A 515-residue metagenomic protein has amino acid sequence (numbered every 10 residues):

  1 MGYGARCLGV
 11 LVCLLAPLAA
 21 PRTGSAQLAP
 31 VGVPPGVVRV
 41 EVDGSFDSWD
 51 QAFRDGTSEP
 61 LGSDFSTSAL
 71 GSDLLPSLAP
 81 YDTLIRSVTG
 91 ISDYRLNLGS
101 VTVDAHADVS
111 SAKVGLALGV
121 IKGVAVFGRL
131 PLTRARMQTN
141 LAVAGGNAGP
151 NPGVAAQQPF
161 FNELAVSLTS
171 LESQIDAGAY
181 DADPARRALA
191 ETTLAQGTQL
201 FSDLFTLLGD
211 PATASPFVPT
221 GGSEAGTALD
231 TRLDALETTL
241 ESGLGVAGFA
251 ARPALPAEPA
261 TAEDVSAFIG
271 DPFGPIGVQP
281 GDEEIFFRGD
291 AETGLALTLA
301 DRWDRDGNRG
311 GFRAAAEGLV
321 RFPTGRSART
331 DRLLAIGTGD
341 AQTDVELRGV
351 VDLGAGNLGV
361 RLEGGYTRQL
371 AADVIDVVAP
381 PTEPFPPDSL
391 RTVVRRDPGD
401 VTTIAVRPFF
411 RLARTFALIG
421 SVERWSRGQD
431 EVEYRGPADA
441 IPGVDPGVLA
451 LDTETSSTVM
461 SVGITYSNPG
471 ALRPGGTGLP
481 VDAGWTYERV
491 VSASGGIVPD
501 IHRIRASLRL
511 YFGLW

Functional and structural regions predicted by a protein language model:
A20-L98, W303-F312, A471-T477, W515: Outer-membrane beta-barrel biogenesis signature
G24-V38, L118-G123, A135-T139, A300-A314 (+6 more regions): Short loop/turn motifs that connect adjacent beta-strands in outer-membrane beta-barrel proteins
G44-D50, L130-R136, L299, V320-R326 (+6 more regions): Transmembrane beta-strands of outer-membrane beta-barrel pores
F53-N97, Q158-P280: Flexible glycine-rich, low-complexity coil/linker segments exposed to the extracellular/periplasmic environment
D55-T67, P184-R187, S202-G209, E241 (+2 more regions): Outer membrane beta-barrel transmembrane domains
V88-N97, F268-G277, T324-T343, P380-S389 (+2 more regions): Flexible, solvent-exposed coil segments and beta strand-coil junctions, predominantly the extracellular/periplasmic
D108-V114, A156, F286-T293, F312 (+4 more regions): Residues that define the transmembrane beta-barrel architecture of outer-membrane proteins
A112-V120, G128, T293-L299, G318 (+6 more regions): Residues on the lipid-exposed face of transmembrane beta-strands in outer-membrane beta-barrel proteins
